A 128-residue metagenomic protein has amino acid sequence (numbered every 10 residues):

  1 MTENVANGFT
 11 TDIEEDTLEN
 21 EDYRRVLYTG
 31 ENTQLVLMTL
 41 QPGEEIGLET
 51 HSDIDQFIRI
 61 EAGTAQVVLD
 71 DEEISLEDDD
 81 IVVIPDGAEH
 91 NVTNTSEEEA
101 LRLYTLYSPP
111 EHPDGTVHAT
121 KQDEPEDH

Functional and structural regions predicted by a protein language model:
M1-Q34, A119-H128: A short, N-terminal "cap"/entry segment at the start of jelly-roll beta-barrel domains of the cupin/DSBH fold
I13-E15, T95-H128: Double-stranded beta-helix
N20-D22, V36-H51: Conserved short histidine dyad/triad with adjacent acidic residue
V26, L35-T39, F57, I81-V83: Conserved hydrophobic/aromatic beta-strand scaffold that supports enzyme active sites
T33, P42, D53, E72 (+1 more regions): A generic "binding-loop/recognition-motif" signal
T39-Q41, H51-L69, L106-S108: Short, conserved beta-strand element in jelly-roll/cupin
L48, V67-V68, I84, H90-E97: Short beta-strand His + acidic residue motifs that chelate non-heme Fe in jelly-roll/DSBH and cupin folds
D71-D86: Short acidic-glycine-tyrosine-enriched beta hairpin
